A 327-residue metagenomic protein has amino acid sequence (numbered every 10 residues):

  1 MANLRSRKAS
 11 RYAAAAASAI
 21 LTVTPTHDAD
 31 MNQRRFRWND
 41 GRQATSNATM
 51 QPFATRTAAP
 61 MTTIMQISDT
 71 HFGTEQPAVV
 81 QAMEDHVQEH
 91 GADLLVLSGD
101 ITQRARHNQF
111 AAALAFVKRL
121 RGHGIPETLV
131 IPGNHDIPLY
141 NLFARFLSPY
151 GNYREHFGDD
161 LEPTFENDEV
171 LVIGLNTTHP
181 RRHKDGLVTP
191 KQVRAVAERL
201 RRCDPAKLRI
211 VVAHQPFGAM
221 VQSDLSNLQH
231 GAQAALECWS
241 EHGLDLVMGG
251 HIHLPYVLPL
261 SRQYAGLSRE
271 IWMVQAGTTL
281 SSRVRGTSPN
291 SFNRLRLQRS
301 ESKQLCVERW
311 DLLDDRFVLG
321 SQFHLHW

Functional and structural regions predicted by a protein language model:
A2-S18, R34-R37, R42, S46: Low-acidity, Ser/Thr- and Arg-rich intrinsically disordered low-complexity segments
R34, A112-E198, C238, L267-E270 (+1 more regions): Extended active-site neighborhood of metal-dependent phosphoesterases/phosphodiesterases
F36-W38, N47-R119, Y140, A195: N-terminal active-site segment of His-dependent metallophosphoesterases
W38, R296-W327: A short C-terminal boundary segment appended to hydrolase-like catalytic domains
Q66-S68, L95-D100, E127-N134, N176 (+3 more regions): Active-site neighborhood of phospho(di)ester-bond hydrolases with catalytic His/Asp-centered motifs
G73-E75, Q103-H107, I131-L142, P180-H183 (+3 more regions): Active-site environment of divalent metal-dependent phosphoester hydrolases
I101-K118, I137-R154, Q222-Q229, Y256-L267 (+1 more regions): Metal-dependent catalytic neighborhoods of phosphoester/phosphodiester hydrolases
D224-S300: Conserved beta-sheet core of the metallophosphoesterase superfamily
